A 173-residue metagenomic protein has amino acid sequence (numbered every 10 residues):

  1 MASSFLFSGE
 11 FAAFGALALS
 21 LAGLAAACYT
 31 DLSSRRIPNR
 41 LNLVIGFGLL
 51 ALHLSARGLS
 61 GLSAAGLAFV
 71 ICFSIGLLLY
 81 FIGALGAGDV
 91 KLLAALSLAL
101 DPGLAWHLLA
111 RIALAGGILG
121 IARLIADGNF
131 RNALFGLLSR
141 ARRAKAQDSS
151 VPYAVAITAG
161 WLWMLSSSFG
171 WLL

Functional and structural regions predicted by a protein language model:
M1-L173: A membrane-topology feature that recognizes alpha-helical transmembrane segments and their immediate juxtamembrane
